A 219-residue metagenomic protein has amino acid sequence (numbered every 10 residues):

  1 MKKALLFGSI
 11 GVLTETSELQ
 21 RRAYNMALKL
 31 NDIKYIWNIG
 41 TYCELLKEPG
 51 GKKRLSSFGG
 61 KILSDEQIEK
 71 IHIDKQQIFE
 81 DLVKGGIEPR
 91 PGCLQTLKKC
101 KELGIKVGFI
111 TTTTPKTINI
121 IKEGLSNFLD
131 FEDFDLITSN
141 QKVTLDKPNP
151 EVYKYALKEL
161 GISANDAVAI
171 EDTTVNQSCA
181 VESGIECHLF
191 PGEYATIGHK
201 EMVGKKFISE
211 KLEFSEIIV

Functional and structural regions predicted by a protein language model:
K2, K98, T114-P115, I120-V219: Asp-based, Mg2+/Mn2+-dependent phosphohydrolase catalytic module
K2-P91, K99-L103: N-terminal helical cap/lid subdomain that shapes the substrate entry/recognition surface in HAD-like hydrolases
L13, P89, V107-I110, L145 (+1 more regions): Conserved SAM-binding loop
E18, I36, E69, T112 (+2 more regions): Non-catalytic, surface-exposed connector residues within folded enzymatic/regulatory domains
Y24, C93-G124: Substrate-recognition element of Asp-dependent hydrolases with the DxDx(T/V) motif
